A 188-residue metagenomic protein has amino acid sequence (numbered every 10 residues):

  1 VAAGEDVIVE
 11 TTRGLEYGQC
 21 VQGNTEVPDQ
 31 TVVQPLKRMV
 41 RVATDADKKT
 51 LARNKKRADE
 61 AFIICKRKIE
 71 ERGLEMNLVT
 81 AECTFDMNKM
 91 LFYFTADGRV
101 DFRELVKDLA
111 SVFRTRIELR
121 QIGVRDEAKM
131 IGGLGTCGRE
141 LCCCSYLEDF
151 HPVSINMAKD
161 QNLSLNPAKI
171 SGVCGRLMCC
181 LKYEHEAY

Functional and structural regions predicted by a protein language model:
V1-P167: Acidic-enriched and Gly/Ser
C142, L147-E148, C179, E184-Y188: Short functional micro-motifs and their immediate structural scaffolds
S164-K182, E186: Short Fe-S-cluster ligation motifs
